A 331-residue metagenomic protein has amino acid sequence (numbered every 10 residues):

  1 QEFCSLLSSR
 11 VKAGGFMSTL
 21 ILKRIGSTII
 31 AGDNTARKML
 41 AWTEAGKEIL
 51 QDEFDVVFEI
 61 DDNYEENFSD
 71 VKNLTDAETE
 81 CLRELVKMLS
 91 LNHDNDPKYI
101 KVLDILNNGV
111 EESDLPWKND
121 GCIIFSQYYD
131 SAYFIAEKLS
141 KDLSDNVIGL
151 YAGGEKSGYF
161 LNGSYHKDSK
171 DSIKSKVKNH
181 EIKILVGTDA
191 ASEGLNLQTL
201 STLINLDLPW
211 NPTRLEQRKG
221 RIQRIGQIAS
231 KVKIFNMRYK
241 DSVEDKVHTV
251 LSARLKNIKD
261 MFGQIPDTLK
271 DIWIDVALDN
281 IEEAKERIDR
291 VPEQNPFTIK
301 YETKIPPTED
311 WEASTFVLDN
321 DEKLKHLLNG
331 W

Functional and structural regions predicted by a protein language model:
V11, F16, L20-R24, G32-I182: Conserved Helicase C-terminal RecA-like lobe
A31-G32, Y129-S131, E155-S157, A191-E193 (+3 more regions): Conserved nucleotide-binding/hydrolysis micro-motifs of P-loop NTPases
N119-D120, S144-V147, E181-I182, Q198-L203 (+1 more regions): Short glycine-/polar-rich loops that comprise or flank the Walker A/P-loop and associated switch/sensor motifs
F134-I135, N196, R214, K246: Phosphate- and divalent-cation-binding pockets in alpha/beta enzyme and binding domains that engage nucleotide-derived
A136, L185-L200, G220-Q227: SF2 helicase motor core recognition
N211-I234: Conserved SF2 helicase motif VI
A229-W331: C-terminal accessory region of SF2 helicases/translocases
